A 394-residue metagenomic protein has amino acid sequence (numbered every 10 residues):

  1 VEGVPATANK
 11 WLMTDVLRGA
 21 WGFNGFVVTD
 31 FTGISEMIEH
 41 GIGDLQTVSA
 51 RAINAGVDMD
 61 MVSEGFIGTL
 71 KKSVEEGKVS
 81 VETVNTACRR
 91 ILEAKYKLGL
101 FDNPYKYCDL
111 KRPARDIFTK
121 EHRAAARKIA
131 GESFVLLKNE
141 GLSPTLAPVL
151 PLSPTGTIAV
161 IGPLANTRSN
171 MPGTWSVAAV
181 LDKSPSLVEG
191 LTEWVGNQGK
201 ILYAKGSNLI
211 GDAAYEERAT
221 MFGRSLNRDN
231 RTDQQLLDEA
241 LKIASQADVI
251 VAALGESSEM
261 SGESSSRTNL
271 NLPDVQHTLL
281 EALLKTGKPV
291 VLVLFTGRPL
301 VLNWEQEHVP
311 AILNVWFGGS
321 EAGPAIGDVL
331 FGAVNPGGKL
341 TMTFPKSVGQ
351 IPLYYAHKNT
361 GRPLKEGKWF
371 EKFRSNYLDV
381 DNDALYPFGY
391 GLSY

Functional and structural regions predicted by a protein language model:
V1-V62, I67-T69, K78-T83, R90: Second-shell residues forming the walls of enzyme active-site clefts
V4, E36-E39, S225-R231, T268-N271: Short, flexible loop segments at the rims of nucleotide/cofactor-binding pockets, characterized by
P5-A6, S169-G173, L254-D274: Glycine/threonine-rich flexible loop motifs
N9-M13, K72-V81, A130, D274-L280 (+1 more regions): Long hydrophobic segments that form regular secondary structure
G22-G25, V57, Q198-G199, T286-V290 (+1 more regions): A short helix->loop->beta-strand "cap" motif at the edges of active sites that frequently abuts
K72-V188, T192-R228, F295-Y394: Secreted, periplasmic, or luminal enzymes acting at the cell surface/secretory milieu
A247: An anion/phosphate-binding loop that grips the pyrophosphate of nucleotide cofactors and donors
